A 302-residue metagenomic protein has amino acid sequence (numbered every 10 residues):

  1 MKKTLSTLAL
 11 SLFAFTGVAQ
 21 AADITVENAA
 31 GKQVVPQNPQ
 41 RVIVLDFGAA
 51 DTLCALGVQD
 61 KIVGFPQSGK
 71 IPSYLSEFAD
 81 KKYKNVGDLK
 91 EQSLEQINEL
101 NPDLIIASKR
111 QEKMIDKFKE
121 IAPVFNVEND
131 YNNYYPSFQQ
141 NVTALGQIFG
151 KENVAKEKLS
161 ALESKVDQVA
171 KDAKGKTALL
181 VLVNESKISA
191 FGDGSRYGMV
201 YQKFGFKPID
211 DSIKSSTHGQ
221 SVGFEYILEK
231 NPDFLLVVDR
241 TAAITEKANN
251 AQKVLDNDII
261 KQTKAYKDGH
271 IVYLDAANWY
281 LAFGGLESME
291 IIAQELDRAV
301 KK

Functional and structural regions predicted by a protein language model:
K2-L8: Sec-dependent signal peptide recognition, specifically the positively charged N-region followed immediately by
F15-A22: Sec/Tat signal peptide C-region and signal peptidase I cleavage site
N28-A30, V86-L94, K214-G223: Short helix-initiation/N-cap motifs at beta->coil->alpha
R41, A173, F234-K302: Structured C-terminal subdomain patch of bacterial secreted/periplasmic proteins
R41-L56, V154-K207, T217: Basic- and aromatic-lined ligand-binding clefts that recognize polyanionic substrates
R41-Q96: A short, structured surface patch at a secondary-structure boundary
L94, N101-A107, P123, I227 (+1 more regions): Proline-aspartate-enriched helix->loop->beta-strand connector
K117-E185, H270, W279-K302: Extracytoplasmic substrate-binding proteins
